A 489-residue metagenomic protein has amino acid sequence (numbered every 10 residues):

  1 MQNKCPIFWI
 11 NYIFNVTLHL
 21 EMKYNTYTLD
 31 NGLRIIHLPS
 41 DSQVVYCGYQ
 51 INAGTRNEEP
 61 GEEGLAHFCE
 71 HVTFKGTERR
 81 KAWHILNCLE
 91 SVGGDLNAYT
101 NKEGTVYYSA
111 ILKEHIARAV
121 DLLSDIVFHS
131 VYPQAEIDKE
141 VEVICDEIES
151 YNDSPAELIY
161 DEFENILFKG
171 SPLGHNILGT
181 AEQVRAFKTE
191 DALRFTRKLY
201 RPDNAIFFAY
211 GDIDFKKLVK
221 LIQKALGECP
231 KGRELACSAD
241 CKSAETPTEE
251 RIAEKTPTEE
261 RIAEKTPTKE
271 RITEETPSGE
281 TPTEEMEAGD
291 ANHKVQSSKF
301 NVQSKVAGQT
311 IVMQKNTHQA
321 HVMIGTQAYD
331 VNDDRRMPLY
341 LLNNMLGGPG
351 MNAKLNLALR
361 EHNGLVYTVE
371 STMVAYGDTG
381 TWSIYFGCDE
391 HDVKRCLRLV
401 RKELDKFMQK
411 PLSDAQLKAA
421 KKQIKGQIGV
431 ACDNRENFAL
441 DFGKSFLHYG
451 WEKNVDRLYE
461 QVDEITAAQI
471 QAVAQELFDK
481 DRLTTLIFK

Functional and structural regions predicted by a protein language model:
M1, S298-K299: Short polybasic linear motifs
Q2, I7-L18: Short, positively charged and aromatic/hydrophobic N-terminal segments
L20-E21, I85-E250, E254-K255, E259 (+10 more regions): Charge-rich, well-structured scaffold segments of protease-associated domains
E21-V44: N- or domain-start disorder-to-order transition segments that initiate the globular core
P39-L89, Y200, D334-L346, K354-L357: Active/ligand-binding-proximal structured segments within catalytic/core domains that scaffold catalytic residues
Y46-Y49, H321-T326, T484-L486: Active-site-flanking beta-strand signature of metal-NTP-handling nucleotidyl enzymes and homologous cyclase-like
L221, K305-A307, T317-T326: Acidic, glycine-rich loop-and-beta core segments that form the ion-binding/anion-interacting portion of active sites
